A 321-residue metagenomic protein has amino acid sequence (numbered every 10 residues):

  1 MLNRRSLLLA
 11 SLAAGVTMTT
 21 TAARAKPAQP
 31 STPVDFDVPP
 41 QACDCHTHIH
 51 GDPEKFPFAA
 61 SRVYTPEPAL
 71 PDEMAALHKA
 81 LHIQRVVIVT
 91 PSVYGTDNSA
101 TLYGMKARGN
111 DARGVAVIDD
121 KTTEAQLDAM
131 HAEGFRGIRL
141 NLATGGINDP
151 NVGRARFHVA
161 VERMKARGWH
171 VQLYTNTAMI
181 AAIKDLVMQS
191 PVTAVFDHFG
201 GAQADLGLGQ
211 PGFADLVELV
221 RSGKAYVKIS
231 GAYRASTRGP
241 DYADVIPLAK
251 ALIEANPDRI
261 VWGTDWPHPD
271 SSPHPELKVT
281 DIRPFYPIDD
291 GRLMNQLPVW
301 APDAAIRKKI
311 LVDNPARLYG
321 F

Functional and structural regions predicted by a protein language model:
M1-A14: N-terminal secretory signal peptides and thylakoid transit peptides that target proteins across membranes
L8, K26-T96, T280: An N-terminally biased module of ancient metal coordination in phosphate/nucleic-acid-related enzymes
T17-A22: C-terminal segment of classical bacterial N-terminal signal peptides
K26, Y94-A178, D185-M188, R221 (+2 more regions): Active-site gating/metal-coordination segments in enzymes
K26-P33, G209-F321: H/E-rich (His + Asp/Glu) clusters that bind or coordinate divalent metals
C43-T47, V86-I88, G114-A116, I138-L140 (+4 more regions): Hydrophobic faces of well-ordered beta-strands that scaffold small-molecule active sites in alpha/beta enzyme cores
L70-E73, D97, T122-A125, I180-A181 (+1 more regions): Alpha-helical scaffolding within the catalytic cores of extracellular/periplasmic polymer-degrading hydrolases
L142-G145, H198-A204: Short, acidic/turn-prone active-site loops that include or flank metal/cofactor- and phosphate-binding residues
